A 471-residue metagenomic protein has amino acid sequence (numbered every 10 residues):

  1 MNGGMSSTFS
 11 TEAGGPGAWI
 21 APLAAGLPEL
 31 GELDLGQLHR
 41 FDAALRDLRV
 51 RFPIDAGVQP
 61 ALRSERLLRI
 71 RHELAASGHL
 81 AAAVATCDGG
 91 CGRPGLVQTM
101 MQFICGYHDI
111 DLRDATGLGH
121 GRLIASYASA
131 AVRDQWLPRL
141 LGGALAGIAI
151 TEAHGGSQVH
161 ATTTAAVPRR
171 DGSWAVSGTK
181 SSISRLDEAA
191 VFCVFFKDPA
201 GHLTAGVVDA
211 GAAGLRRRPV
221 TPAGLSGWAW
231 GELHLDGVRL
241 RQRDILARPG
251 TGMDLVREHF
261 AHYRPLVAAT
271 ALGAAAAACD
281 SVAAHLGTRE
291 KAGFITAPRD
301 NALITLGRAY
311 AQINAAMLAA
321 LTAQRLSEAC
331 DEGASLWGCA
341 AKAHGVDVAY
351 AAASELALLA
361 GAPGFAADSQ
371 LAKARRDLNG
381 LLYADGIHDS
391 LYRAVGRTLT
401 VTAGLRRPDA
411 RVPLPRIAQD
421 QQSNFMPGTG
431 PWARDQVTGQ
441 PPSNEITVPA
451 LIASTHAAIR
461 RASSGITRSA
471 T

Functional and structural regions predicted by a protein language model:
M1-A115, A410-P431, D435, G439 (+3 more regions): Amphipathic, small/basic residue-rich leader segments at the start of a protein or domain
P53-A61, G287-F294, I313-H344, A357-F365: C-terminal helix-coil-helix/basic helical segment that borders enzyme active sites and/or dimer interfaces and provides
A82, G142-E152: A short, Trp-centered hydrophobic/proline-enriched beta-strand micro-motif
L112-A131, V159, R170: N-terminal glycine-rich flavin-associated loop
S173, T179-R216: A short core secondary-structure module
V220-N314, M426, G430, I452: Glycine-rich beta->alpha junctions and the first turn(s) of the following alpha-helix
E332, L336-F425: Alpha-helix capping/hinge segments and adjacent helical runs
G465-S469: Short, intrinsically disordered C-terminal tails of secreted or membrane-associated proteins
